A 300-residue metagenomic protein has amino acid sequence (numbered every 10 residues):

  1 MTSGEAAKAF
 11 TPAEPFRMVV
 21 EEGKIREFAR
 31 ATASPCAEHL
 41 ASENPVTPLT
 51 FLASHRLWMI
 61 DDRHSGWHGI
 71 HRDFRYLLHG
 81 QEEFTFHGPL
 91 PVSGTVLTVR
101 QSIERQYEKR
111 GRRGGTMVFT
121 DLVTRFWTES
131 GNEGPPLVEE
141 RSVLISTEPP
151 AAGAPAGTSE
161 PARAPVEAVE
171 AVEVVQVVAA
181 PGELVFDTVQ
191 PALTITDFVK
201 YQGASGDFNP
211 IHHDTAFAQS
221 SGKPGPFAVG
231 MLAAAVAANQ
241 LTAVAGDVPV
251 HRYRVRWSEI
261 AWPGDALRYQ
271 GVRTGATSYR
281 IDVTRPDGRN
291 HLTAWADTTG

Functional and structural regions predicted by a protein language model:
M1-Q81, G153-P155, P165-D247: Hot-dog-fold acyl-thioester-processing enzymes
M1-S3, Q81, T85-Q190, W257-G300: HotDog/MaoC-like acyl-thioester-processing domains
G225-A228, L232-L267, V272-T274, V283-P286: Catalytic-pocket segment enriched in acidic/His residues
